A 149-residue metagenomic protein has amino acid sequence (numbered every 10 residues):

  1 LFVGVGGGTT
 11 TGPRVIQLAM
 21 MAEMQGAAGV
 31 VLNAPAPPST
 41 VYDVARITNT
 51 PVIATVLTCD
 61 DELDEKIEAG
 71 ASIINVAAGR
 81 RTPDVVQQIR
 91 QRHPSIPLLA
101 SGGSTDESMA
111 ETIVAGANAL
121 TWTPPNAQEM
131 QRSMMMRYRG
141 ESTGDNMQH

Functional and structural regions predicted by a protein language model:
L1-G26: Conserved N-terminal beta1-alpha1 strand-loop-helix module at the mouth
G4-G8, A27-P37, P51-E62, S72-R80 (+1 more regions): Catalytic beta/alpha-barrel core
R14-M20, D61-E68, S104-A119: Catalytic cores of alpha/beta
A19, P38-Y42, L63, P83-V86 (+2 more regions): Generic structural signal for well-ordered alpha-helices, preferentially at hydrophobic/aromatic core positions
E23, V41-N49, I67, V86-H93 (+1 more regions): Surface-exposed amphipathic alpha-helices with a cationic face
Q25-A28, I47-V52, E68-I73, R92-P97 (+1 more regions): Glycine-enriched alpha-helix->loop->beta-strand junction motifs that scaffold or abut catalytic
A27-A36, N75-T82, A115-M135: Glycine-rich phosphate-binding active-site loops on the catalytic face of alpha/beta enzymes
Q91-H149: Alpha/beta catalytic cores of nucleotide-metabolism and tRNA/nucleoside-modifying enzymes
